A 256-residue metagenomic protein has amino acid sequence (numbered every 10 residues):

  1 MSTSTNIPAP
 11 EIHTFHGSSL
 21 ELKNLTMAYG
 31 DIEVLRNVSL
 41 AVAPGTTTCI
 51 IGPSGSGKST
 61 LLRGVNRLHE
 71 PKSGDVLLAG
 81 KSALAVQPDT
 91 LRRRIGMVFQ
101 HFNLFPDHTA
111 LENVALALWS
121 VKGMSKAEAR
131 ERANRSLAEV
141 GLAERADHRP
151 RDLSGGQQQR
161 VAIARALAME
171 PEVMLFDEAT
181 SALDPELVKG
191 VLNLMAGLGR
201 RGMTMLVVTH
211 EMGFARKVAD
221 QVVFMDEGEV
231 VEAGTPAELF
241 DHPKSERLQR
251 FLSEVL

Functional and structural regions predicted by a protein language model:
S2-S4, E227, A233, A237-L256: C-terminal boundary and immediately downstream tail of ABC-type ATPase nucleotide-binding domains
S2-T14: Pre-NBD coupling/linker segments of ABC/ABC-like ATPases
F15-L20, T26-P236: ABC family nucleotide-binding domain
